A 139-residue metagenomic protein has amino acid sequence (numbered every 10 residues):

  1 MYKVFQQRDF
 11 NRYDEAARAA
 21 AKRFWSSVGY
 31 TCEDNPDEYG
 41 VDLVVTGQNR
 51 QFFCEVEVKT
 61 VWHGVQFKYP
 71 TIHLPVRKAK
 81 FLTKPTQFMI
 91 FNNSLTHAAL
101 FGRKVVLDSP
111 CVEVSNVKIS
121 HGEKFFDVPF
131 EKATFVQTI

Functional and structural regions predicted by a protein language model:
Y2-N11, A19-A20, V28-T31, V58-K104: Catalytic cores of nucleic-acid endonucleases
K3-Q6, R23, I119, V128: Short linear sequence motifs
Q7-R8, R18-Q48: A short acidic/basic microdomain associated with nuclease active sites
D14: A short mid-domain helix/strand-loop element embedded in enzyme catalytic domains that forms or borders the active-site
W25, L43-V45, R50-V65: Conserved catalytic cores of phosphodiester-cleaving nucleases, focusing on short active-site segments
S27, T46-Q48, N93-I139: Non-catalytic C-terminal interaction segments of nucleic acid-processing enzymes
